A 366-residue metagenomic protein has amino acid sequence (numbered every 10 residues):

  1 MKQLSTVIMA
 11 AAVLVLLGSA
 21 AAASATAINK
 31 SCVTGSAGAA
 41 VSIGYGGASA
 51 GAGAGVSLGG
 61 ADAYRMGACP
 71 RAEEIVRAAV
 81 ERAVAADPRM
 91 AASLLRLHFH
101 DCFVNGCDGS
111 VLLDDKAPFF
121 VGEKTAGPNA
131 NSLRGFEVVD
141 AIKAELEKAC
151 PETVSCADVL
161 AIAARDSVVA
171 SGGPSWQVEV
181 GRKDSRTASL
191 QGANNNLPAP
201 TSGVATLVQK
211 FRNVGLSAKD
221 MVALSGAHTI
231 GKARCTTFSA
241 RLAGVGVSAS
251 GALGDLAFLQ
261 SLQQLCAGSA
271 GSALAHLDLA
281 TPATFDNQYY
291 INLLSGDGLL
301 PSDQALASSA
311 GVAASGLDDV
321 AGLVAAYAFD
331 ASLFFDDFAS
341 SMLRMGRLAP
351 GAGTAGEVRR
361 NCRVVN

Functional and structural regions predicted by a protein language model:
K2-N366: Catalytic cores of secreted/periplasmic or lumenal enzymes
